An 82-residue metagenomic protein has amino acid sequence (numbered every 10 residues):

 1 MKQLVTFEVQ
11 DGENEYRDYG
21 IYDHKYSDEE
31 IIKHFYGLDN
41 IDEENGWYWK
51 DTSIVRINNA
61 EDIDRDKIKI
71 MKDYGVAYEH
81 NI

Functional and structural regions predicted by a protein language model:
K2-E15: Short aromatic-glycine-(Arg/Gly/Cys) micro-motifs in beta-strand/loop hairpins
V5, Y26, D51-T52: Intrinsically disordered, low-complexity segments enriched in Ser/Pro/Gly/Ala and basic residues
E15-Y26: A short, exposed loop/beta-hairpin motif centered on an aromatic-Gly-Thr core
D28-E29, D64: A broad, structure-centric signal for solvent-exposed, well-ordered loop/edge residues that line or flank functional
I31-Y36: Short amphipathic, charge-patterned alpha-helical segments
L38-I82: Short, mixed-charge low-complexity intrinsically disordered segments
